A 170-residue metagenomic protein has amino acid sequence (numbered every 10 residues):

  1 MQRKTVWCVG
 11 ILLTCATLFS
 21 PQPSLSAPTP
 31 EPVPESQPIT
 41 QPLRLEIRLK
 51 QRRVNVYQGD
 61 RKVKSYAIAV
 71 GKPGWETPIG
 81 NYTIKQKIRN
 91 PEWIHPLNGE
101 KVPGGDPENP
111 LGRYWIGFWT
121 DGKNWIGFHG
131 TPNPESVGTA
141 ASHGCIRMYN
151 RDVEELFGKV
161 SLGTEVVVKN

Functional and structural regions predicted by a protein language model:
Q2-C8, P21-P91, G105, L111-W115: Cell wall/extracellular polymer interaction/catalysis modules
V9-F19: Bacterial N-terminal signal peptides
P28-T29, S36, T40, K72 (+2 more regions): Exported/periplasmic cell-wall-interacting domains
